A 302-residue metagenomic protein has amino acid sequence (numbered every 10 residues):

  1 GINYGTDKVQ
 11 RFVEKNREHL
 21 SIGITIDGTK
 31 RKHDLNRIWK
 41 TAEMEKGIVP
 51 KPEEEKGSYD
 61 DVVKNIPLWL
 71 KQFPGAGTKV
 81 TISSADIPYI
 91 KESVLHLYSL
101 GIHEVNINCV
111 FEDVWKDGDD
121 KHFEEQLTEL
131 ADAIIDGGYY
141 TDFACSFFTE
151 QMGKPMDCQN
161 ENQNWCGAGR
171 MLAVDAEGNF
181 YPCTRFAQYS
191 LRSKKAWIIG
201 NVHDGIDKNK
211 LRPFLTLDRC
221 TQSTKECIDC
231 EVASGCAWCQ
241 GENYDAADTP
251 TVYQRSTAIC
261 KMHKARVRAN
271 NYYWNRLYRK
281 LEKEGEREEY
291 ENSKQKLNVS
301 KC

Functional and structural regions predicted by a protein language model:
G1-E18, I22-L35, E55-D61, V80-E92 (+1 more regions): Canonical radical SAM enzyme core domain
F12-H19, P67-K71, L95-I102: Acidic (Asp/Glu)-rich catalytic clusters
I22-I24, A76-V80, V105-I107, T141-F147: Hydrophobic faces of well-ordered beta-strands that scaffold small-molecule active sites in alpha/beta enzyme cores
I38-L70: Glycine-rich S-adenosyl-L-methionine
A85-N106, M156-G167: Short, electropositive alpha-helical surface patch
V114-L191, E289-C302: A C-terminal junction/extension of Radical SAM enzymes
E125-K154, R185-A237: C-terminal accessory region of radical SAM enzymes
E177, L191, Q222-C302: Radical SAM enzyme core and accessory elements
